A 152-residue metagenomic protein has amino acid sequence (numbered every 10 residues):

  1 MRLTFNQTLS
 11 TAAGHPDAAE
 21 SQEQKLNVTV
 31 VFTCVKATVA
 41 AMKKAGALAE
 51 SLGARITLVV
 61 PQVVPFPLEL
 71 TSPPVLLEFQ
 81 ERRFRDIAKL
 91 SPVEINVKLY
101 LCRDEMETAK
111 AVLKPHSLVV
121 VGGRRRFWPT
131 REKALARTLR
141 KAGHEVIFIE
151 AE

Functional and structural regions predicted by a protein language model:
M1-Q22, S91-V119, R126, L135 (+1 more regions): Structural beta-alpha unit
R2-L3, T8, A12, A47 (+1 more regions): Acidic, proline/glycine-rich short linear motifs
A19-T71, A142, A151: Small/aliphatic-rich secondary-structure junction motif
V31-V35, Y100, V121-R126, A151-E152: Structural motif
T38, L77, L99-C102: A conditional alpha-helix N-cap/helix-loop micro-motif detector
K43-G46, S72-P73, V112, K133-A136: Short, glycine/charged-enriched secondary-structure capping and boundary segments
S51-L52, R83-V93: Short helix-loop-beta junction
P73-I87, T130-R140: Short, aromatic/basic amphipathic alpha-helical patches
